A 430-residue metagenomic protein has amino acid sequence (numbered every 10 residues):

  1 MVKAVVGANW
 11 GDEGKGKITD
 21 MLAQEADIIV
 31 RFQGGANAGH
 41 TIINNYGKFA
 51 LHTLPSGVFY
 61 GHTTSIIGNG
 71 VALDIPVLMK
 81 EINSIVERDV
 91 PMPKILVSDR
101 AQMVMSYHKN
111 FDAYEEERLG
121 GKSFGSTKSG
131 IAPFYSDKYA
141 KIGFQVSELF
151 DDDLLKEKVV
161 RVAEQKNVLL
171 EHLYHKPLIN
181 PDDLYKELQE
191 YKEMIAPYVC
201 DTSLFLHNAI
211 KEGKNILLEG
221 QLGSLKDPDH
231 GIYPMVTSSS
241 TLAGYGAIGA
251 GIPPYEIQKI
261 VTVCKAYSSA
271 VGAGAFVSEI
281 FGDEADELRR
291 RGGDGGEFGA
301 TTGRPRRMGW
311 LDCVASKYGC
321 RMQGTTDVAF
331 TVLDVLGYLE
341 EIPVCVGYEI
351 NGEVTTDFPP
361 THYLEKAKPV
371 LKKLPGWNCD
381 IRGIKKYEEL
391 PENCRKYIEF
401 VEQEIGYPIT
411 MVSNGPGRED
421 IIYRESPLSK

Functional and structural regions predicted by a protein language model:
M1-K430: Non-transmembrane, aqueous-exposed alpha-helical and coiled segments at domain scale
